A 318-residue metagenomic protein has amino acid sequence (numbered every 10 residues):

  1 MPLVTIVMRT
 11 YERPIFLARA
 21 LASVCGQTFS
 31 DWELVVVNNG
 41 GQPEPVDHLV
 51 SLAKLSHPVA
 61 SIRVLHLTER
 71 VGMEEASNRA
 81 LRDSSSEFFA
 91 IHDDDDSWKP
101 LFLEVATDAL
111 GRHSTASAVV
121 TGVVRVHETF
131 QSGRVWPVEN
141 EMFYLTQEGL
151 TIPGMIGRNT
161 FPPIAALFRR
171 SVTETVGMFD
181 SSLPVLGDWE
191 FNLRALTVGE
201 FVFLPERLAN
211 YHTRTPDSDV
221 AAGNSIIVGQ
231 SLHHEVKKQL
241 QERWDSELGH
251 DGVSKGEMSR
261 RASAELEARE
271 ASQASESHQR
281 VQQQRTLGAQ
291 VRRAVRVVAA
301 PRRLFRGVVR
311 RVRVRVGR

Functional and structural regions predicted by a protein language model:
M1, T28, M155, P162 (+4 more regions): C-terminal subregions of glycosyltransferases and related glycan-biosynthesis enzymes
M1-Q230: Nucleotide-sugar donor-binding/catalytic module of glycosyltransferases that assemble extracellular/cell-envelope
